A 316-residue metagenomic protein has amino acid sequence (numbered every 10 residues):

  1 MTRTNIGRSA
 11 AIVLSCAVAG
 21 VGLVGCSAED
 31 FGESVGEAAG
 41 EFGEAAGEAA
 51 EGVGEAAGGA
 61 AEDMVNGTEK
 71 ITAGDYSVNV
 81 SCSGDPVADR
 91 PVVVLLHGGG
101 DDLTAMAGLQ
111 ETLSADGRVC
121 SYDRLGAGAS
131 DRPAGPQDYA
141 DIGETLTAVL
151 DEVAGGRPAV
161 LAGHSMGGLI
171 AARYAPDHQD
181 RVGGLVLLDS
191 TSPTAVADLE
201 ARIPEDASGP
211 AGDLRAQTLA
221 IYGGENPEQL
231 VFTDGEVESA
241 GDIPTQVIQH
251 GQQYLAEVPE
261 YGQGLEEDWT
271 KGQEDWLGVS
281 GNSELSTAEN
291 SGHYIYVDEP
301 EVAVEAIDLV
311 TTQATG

Functional and structural regions predicted by a protein language model:
G22-G25: C-terminal motif of bacterial Sec signal peptides marking the signal peptidase cleavage site
S27-D30: Bacterial signal peptide processing site
G74-A129: Conserved HGGG/HGGXW glycine-rich cap/lid loop of the alpha/beta-hydrolase fold
R124-V160: Active-site loop/oxyanion-hole signature of alpha/beta-hydrolase fold enzymes
G156-T194: Conserved hydrolase catalytic core segment
V186-G224: Flexible "cap/lid" loop of the alpha/beta hydrolase fold
E257-A288: Conserved loop-alpha-helix segment in the C-terminal half of the alpha/beta-hydrolase fold that carries the catalytic
G281-G316: Catalytic active-site module of serine/aspartate enzymes centered on a nucleophile-bearing elbow/loop
